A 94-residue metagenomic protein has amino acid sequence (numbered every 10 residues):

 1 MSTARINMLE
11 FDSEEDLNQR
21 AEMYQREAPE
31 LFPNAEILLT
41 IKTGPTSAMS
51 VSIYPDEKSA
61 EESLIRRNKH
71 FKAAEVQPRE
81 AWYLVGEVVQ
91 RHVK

Functional and structural regions predicted by a protein language model:
M1-V51, P55-K69, V76-K94: Short S/T/G/P-rich N-terminal loop/turn motif that feeds into the first structured element of a domain
